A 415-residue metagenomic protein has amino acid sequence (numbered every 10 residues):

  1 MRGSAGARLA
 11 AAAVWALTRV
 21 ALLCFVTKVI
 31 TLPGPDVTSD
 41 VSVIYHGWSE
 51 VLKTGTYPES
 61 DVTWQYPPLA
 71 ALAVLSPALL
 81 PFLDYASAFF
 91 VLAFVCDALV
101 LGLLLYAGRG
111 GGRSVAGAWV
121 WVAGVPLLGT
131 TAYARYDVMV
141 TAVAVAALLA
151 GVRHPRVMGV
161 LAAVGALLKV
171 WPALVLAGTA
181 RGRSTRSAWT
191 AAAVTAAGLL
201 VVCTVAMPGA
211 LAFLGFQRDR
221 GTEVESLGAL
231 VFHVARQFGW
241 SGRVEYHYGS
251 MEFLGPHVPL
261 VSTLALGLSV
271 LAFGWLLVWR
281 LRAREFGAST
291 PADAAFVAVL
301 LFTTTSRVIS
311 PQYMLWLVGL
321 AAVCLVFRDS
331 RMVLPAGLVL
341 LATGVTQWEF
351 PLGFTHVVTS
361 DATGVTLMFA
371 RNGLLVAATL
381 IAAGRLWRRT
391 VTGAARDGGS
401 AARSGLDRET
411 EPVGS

Functional and structural regions predicted by a protein language model:
M1-G215, T263-S415: Multi-pass membrane glycosyltransferase architecture that uses lipid-linked
G47-E50, S60-L83, T222-P256: Short hydrophobic/aromatic helix or loop-helix immediately within or flanking a transmembrane segment in polytopic
V95, D219, G255: Extended interaction regions within the primary functional domain
A210-S241, A283, V308-P311: Alpha-helical transmembrane segments and terminal signal-anchor/GPI-anchor hydrophobic tails, characterized by long
M251-L268: Membrane-water interface at loop-to-transmembrane-helix junctions
